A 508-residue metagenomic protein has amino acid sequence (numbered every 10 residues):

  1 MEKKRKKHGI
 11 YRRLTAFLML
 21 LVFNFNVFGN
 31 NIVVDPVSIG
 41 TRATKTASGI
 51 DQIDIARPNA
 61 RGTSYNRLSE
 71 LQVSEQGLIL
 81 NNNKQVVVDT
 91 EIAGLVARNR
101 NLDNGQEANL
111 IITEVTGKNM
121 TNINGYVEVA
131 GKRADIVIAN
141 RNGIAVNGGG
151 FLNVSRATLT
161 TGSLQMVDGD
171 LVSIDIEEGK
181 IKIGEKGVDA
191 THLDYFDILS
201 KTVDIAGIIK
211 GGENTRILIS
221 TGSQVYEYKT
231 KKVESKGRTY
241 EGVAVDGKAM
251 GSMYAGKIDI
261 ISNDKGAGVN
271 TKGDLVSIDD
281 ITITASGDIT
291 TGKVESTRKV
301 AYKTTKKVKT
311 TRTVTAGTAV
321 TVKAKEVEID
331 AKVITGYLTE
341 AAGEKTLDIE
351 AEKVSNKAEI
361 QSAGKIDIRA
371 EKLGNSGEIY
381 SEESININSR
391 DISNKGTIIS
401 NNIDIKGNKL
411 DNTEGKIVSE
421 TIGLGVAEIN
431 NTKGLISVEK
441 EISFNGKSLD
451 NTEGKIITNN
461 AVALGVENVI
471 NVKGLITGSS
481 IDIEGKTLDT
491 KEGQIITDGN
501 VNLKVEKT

Functional and structural regions predicted by a protein language model:
E2-R5, L21, F28-S277, T284: Solvent-exposed adhesion/ligand-recognition segments of exported proteins
K3-T15: Bacterial N-terminal signal peptides that target proteins for export
K6-G9, V300, E378: Intrinsically disordered, low-complexity segments enriched in small/polar residues
T15-F23: Hydrophobic helical h-region of N-terminal Sec-dependent signal peptides in bacterial secretory/periplasmic proteins
F25-V27, G446: Generic detector of N-terminal low-structure segments
T41-A43, T335, T487: Assembly/interface hotspot detector across virion components, adhesins/toxins, and nucleic-acid enzymes
I55, L71, R100-D103, N109-T116 (+18 more regions): Well-ordered beta-strand segments characteristic of repetitive beta-sheet solenoids
S69-L71, R98-D103, T121-V129, I144-F151 (+17 more regions): Short, T/G/N/S-enriched strand-turn elements that build extracellular solenoid repeat scaffolds
